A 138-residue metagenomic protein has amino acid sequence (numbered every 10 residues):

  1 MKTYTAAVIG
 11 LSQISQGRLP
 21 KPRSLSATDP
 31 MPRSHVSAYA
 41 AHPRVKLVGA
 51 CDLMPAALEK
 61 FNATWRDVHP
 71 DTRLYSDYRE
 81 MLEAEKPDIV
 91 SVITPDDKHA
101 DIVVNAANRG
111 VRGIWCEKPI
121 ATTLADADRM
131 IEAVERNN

Functional and structural regions predicted by a protein language model:
M1-D67: N-terminal Rossmann-like dinucleotide-binding module
P43, R66-H69, R109-G110, E135-N138: Short helix-capping segments at alpha-helix termini
A56-A57, P70-A133: Beta-loop-alpha module in the N-terminal Rossmann-like domain of NAD(P)-dependent dehydrogenases, especially those
